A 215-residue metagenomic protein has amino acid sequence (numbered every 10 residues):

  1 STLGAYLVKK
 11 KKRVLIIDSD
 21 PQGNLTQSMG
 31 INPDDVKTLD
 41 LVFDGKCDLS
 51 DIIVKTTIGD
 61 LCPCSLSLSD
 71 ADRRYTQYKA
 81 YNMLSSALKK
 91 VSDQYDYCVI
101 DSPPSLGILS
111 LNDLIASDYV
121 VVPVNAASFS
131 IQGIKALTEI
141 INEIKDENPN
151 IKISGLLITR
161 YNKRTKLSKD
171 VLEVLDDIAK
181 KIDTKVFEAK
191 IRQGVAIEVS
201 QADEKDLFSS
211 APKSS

Functional and structural regions predicted by a protein language model:
S1-S215: P-loop NTP-binding core
